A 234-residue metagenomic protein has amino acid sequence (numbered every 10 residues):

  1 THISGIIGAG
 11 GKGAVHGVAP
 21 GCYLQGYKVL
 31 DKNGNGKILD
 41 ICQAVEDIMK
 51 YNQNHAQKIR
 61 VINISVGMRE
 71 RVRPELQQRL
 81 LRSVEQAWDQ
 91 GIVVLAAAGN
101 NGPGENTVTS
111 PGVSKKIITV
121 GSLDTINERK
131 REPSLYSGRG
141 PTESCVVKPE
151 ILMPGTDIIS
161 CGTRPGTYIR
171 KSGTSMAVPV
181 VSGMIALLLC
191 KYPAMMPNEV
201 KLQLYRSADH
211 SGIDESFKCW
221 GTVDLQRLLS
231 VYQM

Functional and structural regions predicted by a protein language model:
T1-L39, A56-R60, V113-K116, P141-K148 (+1 more regions): Subtilisin-like serine protease catalytic core
G5, G17, Y23-K28, K58-S65 (+7 more regions): Structural recognition of the beta-strand scaffold that forms the well-ordered cores of secreted hydrolase catalytic
G8-K12, E46-D47, S182-C190, S230: Short glycine/serine- and small hydrophobic-enriched flexible loop segments
I48-P74, A97: Short acidic, glycine-rich surface-loop motifs adjacent to enzyme active sites
I59-S65, C190-M234: C-terminal subdomain of the subtilisin-like protease fold in secreted/lumenal serine endopeptidases
L76-V94: Catalytic-core regions built around general acid/base machinery
N100-K116: Glycine-rich, charge-decorated loop segments at or immediately adjacent to ligand/cofactor-binding or catalytic sites
G112-C190, A194: Extracellular S/T/G-rich loop segment that most often corresponds to the catalytic His/Ser-adjacent loop
